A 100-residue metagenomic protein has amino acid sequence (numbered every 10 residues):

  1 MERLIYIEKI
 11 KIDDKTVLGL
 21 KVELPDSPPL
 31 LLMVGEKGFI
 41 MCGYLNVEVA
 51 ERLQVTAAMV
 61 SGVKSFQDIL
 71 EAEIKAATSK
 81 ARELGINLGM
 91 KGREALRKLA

Functional and structural regions predicted by a protein language model:
E2-A100: Residues that scaffold, gate, or flank divalent-cation-dependent active/transport sites
